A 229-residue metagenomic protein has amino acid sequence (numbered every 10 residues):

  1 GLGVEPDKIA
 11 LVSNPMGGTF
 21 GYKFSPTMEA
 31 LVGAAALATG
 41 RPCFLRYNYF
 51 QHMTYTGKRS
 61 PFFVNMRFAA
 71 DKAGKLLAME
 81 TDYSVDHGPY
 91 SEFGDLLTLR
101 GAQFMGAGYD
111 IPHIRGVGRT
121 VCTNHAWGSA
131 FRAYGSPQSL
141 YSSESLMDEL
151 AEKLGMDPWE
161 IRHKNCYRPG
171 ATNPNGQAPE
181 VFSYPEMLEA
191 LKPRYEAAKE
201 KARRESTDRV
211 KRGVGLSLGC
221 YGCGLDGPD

Functional and structural regions predicted by a protein language model:
G1-D229: Structural alpha/beta core scaffold segments of enzyme domains
